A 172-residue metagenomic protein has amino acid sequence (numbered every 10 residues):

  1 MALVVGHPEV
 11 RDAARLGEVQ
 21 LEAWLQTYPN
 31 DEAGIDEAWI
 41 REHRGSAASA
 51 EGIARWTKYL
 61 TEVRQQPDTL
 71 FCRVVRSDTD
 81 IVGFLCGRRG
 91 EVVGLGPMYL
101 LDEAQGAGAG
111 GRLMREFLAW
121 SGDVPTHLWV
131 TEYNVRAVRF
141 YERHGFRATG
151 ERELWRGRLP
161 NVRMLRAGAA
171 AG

Functional and structural regions predicted by a protein language model:
A2-V5: Extreme N-terminal starter segment of soluble prokaryotic enzymes
H7-R11, E18-Q105, M114-W120, R152-L154 (+1 more regions): Acetyl-CoA-dependent GNAT
P97-R115, T131-R139, R143-H144: Conserved glycine-rich acetyl-CoA-binding loop
D123, H127-V138, R143-G172: C-terminal "cap" of GNAT-fold acetyltransferases
